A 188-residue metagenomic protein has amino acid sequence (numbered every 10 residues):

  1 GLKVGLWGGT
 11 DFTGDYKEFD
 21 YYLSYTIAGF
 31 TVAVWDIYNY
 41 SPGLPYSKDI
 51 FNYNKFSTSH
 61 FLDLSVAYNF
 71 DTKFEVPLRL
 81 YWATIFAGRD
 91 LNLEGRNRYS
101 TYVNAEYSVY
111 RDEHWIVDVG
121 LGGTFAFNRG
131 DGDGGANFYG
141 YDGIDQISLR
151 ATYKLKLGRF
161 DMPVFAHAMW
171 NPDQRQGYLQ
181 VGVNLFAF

Functional and structural regions predicted by a protein language model:
G1-F12, V32-Y40, D49, V76-D90 (+2 more regions): Transmembrane beta-strand segments that form the barrel wall of outer-membrane beta-barrel proteins
G1-L2, S24-T26, A33, D71-L78 (+3 more regions): Short loop/turn motifs that connect adjacent beta-strands in outer-membrane beta-barrel proteins
L2-A67: Outer-membrane beta-barrel channel domains
G14-Y21, G43-F51, R89-R96, R129-Y141 (+1 more regions): Outer-membrane beta-barrel translocator domains and adjoining extracellular loop/strand segments of Gram-negative
D15-F19, T26-A28, T58-L62, G95-V103 (+2 more regions): Residues that define the transmembrane beta-barrel architecture of outer-membrane proteins
F51-G134, F186: Detector for outer-membrane/organellar transmembrane beta-barrel domains, recognizing the amphipathic beta-strand
I116-H167: Outer membrane beta-barrel transmembrane domains
L149-A151, L155, R175-F188: Outer-membrane beta-barrel "beta-signal"
